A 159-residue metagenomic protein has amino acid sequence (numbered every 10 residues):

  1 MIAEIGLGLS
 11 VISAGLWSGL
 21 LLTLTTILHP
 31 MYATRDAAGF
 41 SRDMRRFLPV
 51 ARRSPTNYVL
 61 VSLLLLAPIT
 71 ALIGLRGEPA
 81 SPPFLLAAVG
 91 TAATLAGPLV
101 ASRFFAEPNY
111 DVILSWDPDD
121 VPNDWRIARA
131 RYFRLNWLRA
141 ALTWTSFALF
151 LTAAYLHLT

Functional and structural regions predicted by a protein language model:
I2-G15, R76-A96: Interfacial segments of alpha-helical transmembrane regions
I5, A14-S62, D117-R129: Interfacial loop at the N-terminal end of multi-pass membrane proteins
I12-G15, G19, P68, A92 (+3 more regions): Generic alpha-helical transmembrane segments of integral inner-membrane proteins, especially permease/transport modules
T25-T34, A96-P118: Inner-leaflet juxtamembrane helices
T26, M44, L63-P79: Membrane-helix exit/interface motif
N57-A71, A140-A148: Core segments of transmembrane alpha-helices that mediate helix-helix packing or line hydrophobic substrate/ligand
N109-L142: Interfacial loop-to-transmembrane junctions
L151-T159: Juxtamembrane boundary at the C-terminal end of a transmembrane helix
